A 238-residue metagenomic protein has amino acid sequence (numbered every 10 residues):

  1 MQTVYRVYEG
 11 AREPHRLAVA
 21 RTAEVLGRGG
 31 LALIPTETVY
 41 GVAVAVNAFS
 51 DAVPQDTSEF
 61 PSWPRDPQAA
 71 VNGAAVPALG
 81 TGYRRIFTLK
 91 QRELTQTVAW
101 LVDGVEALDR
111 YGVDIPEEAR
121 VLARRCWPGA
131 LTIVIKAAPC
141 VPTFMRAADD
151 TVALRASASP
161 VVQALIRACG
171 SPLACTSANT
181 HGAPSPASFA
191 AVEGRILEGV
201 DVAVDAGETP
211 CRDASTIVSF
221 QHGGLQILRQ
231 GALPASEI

Functional and structural regions predicted by a protein language model:
M1-I238: Active-site-adjacent structural elements in enzyme catalytic cores
